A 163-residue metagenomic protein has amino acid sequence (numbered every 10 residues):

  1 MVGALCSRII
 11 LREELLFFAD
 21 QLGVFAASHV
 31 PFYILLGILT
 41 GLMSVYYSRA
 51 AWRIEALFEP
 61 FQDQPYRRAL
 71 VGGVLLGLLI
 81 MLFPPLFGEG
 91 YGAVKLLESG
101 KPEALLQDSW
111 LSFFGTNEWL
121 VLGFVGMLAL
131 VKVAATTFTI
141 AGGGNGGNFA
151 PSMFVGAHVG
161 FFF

Functional and structural regions predicted by a protein language model:
M1-F163: Alpha-helical transmembrane segments and immediately membrane-proximal extracytoplasmic
